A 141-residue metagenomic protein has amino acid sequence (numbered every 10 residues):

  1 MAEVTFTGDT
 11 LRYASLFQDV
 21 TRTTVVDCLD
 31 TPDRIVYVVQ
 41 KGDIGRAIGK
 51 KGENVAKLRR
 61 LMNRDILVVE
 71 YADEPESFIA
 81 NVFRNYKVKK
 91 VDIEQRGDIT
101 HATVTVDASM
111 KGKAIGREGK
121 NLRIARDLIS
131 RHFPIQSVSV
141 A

Functional and structural regions predicted by a protein language model:
M1-A141: RNA-contacting regions in translation and RNA-metabolism proteins, encompassing KH/S1 modules where present
